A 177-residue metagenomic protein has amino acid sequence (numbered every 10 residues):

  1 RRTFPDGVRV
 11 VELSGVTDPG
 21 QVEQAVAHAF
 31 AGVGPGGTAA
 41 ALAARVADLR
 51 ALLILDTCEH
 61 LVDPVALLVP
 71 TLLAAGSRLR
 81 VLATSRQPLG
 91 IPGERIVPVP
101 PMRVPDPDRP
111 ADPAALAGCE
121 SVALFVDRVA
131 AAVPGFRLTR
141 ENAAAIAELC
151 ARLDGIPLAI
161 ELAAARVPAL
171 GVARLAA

Functional and structural regions predicted by a protein language model:
R1-A177: Aliphatic-rich helical/repeat scaffold segments used for oligomerization and domain docking
